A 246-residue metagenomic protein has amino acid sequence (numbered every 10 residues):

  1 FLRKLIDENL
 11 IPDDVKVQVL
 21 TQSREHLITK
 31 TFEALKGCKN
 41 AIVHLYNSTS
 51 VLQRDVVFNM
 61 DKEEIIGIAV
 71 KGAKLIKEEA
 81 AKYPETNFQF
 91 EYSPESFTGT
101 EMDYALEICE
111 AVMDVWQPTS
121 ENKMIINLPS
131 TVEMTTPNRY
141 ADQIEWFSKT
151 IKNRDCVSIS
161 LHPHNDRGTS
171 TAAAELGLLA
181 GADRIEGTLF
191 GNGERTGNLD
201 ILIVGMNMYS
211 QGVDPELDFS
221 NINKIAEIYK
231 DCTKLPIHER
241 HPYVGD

Functional and structural regions predicted by a protein language model:
L2-P12, E25-I159, E175-A180: Alpha/beta enzyme core
D13-T21: A glycine-rich helix N-cap at a beta->alpha junction
L20, Y46, S93-E95, N127-P129 (+4 more regions): Generic beta-strand/beta-sheet core signal
L27-I28, D166-A172: Short glycine/serine/threonine-rich phosphate/pyrophosphate-binding segments that cradle anionic phosphate groups
M124, A182-E186, L202-S210: Short acidic (Asp/Glu) and glycine-rich catalytic loops that position anionic groups and cofactors
A180-L199: Glycine-rich phosphate-binding active-site loops on the catalytic face of alpha/beta enzymes
G193-I225: C-terminal helical cap(s) of enzyme catalytic domains, especially alpha/beta-barrels
G212-D246: A mid-to-C-terminal "edge-of-domain" accessory segment
